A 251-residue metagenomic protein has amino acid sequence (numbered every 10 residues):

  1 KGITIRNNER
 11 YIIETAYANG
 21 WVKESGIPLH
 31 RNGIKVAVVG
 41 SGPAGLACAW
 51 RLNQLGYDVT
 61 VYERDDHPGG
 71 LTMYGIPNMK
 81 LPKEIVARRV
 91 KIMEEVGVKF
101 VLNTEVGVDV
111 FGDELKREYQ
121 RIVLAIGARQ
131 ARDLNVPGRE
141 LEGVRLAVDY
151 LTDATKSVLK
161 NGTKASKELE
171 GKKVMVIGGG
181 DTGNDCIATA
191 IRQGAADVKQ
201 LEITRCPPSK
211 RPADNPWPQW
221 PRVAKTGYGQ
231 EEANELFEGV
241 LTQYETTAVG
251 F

Functional and structural regions predicted by a protein language model:
K1: Local cysteine-cluster metal-coordination motifs and their immediate loop/turn environment, predominantly Fe-S cluster
N8-H30, L55, K91-V108, A131-Q193: Glycine-rich dinucleotide-binding loop and its adjacent helix/turn
K35-T60, T182-Q193: N-terminal Rossmann-like FAD-binding beta1-loop-alpha1 element of flavoenzymes
Y57-M73, V198-P208: Glycine-rich FAD pyrophosphate-binding loop
I76, R139-E140, D214-Q219: Short secondary-structure boundary/capping segments
P77-K80, E84: Cofactor-cradling patches in redox/metallo enzymes
E84-R132, T155-K164, I191-F251: A Rossmann-like FAD-binding core segment of flavoenzymes
